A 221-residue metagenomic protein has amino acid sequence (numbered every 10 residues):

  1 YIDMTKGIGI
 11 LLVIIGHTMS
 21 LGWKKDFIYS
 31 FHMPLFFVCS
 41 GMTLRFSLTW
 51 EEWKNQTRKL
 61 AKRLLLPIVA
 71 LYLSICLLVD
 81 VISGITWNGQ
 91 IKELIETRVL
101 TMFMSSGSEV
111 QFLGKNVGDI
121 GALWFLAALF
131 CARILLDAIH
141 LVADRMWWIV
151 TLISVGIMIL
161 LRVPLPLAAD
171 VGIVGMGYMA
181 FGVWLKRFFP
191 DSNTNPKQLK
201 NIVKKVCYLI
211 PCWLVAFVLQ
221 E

Functional and structural regions predicted by a protein language model:
Y1-L48, L64-L73, V174: Functionally critical transmembrane alpha-helices in membrane proteins and complexes, commonly lining
G22-M33, Q111-A127, L161-M179, F217-E221: Interfacial loop-to-helix transition and helix-capping segments at the boundaries of transmembrane helices
V38-F46, A132-H140, G175-D191: Hydrophobic transmembrane alpha-helices
T49-K59, D137-M146, R187-K204: Membrane-interface helix-boundary motifs at transmembrane edges
L64, L71-F130, I134, G156-I159: Membrane-interface helix-loop-helix regions
L136, H140, D144-W148, S154-W184: Hydrophobic, aromatic-enriched interface-forming segments
W147-M158, K204-L214: Central hydrophobic cores of alpha-helical transmembrane segments in multi-pass integral membrane proteins
N195-E221: Alpha-helical transmembrane segments and terminal signal-anchor/GPI-anchor hydrophobic tails, characterized by long
